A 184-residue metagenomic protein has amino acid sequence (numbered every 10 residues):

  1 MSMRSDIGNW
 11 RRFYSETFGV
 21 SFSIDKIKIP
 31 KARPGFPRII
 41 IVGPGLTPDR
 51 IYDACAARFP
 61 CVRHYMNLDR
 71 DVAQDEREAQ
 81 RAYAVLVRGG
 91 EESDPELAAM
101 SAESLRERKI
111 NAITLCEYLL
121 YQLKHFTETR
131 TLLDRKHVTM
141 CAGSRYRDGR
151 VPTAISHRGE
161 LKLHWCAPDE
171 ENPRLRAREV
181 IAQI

Functional and structural regions predicted by a protein language model:
M1-N111, L115-I184: A binding-site-centric feature that preferentially detects glycan-recognition modules on secreted/surface proteins
